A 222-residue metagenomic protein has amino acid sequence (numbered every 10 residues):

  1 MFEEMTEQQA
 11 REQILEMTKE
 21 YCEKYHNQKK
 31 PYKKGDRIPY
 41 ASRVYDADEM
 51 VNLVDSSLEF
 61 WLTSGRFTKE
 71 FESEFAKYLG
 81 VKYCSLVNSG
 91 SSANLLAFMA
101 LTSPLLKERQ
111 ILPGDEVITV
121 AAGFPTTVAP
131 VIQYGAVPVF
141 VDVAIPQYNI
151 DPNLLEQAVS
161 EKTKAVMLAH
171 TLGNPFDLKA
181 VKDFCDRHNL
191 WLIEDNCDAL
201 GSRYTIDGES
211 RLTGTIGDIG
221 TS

Functional and structural regions predicted by a protein language model:
M1-L62: N-terminal "arm"/small-domain region of PLP-dependent enzymes with the aminotransferase-like
E12, E16, V51, D55 (+3 more regions): Replace "anionic and nucleotidyl ligands
Y21-C22, S103-G208: PLP-dependent aminotransferase-like
Y40, L200, T213-I216: Short clusters of hydrophobic/aromatic residues that line enzyme substrate/ligand-binding pockets
S42-R43, T171, S222: Conserved donor-binding loops in enzymes that form glycosidic bonds
S64-T68, G90-N94, G123-F124, Y148 (+1 more regions): Conserved donor sugar-nucleotide recognition element shared by glycan-biosynthetic enzymes
R66-E116, A129-Y134, F140: Phosphate-binding glycine-rich loop
I216-S222: Active-site PLP attachment segment
